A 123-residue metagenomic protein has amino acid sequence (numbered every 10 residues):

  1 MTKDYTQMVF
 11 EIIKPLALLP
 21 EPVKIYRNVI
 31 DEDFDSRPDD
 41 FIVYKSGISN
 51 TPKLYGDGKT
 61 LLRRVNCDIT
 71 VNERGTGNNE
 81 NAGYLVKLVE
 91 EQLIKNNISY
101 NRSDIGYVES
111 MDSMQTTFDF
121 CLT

Functional and structural regions predicted by a protein language model:
M1-I12, S49-G56, T60-R64, S99-T123: Short, charged interaction patches at domain edges and termini
M1-Y55, G77, L85: Small/polar-rich, solvent-exposed N-terminal microdomains that initiate assembly or binding
L18, E90-I98: A common structural junction motif
R27, R37, R63-R64, R74 (+1 more regions): Arginine residue identity/basic-tract feature
V43, N66-T70, T117-D119: Beta-strand secondary-structure signal
T51-P52, C67-V71, I94-N97: Glycine-rich loops and low-complexity Gly/Arg-rich segments that provide flexible linkers or classic glycine-based
L61-L88: Mid-chain, well-packed structural core segment of small domains
